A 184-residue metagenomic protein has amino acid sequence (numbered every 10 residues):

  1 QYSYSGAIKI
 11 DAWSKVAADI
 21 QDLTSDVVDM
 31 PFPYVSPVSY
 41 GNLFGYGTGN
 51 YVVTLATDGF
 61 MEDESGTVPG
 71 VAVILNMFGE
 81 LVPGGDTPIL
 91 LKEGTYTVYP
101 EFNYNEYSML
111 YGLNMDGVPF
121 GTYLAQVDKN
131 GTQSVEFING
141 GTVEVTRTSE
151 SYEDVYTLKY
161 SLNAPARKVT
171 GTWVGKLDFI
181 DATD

Functional and structural regions predicted by a protein language model:
Y2-Y34, Y160-D184: Edge beta-strand at a domain terminus
S3, N42-T148: Surface-exposed helix/loop patches within compact recognition domains
W13, Q21-T24, V28, N105-Y107 (+5 more regions): Intrinsic disorder/low-complexity detector
D22-T48, V52: N-terminal "mature-domain start" segment
F137-P165, T170: Extended, loop-rich substrate-binding clefts of extracytoplasmic carbohydrate-active enzymes
